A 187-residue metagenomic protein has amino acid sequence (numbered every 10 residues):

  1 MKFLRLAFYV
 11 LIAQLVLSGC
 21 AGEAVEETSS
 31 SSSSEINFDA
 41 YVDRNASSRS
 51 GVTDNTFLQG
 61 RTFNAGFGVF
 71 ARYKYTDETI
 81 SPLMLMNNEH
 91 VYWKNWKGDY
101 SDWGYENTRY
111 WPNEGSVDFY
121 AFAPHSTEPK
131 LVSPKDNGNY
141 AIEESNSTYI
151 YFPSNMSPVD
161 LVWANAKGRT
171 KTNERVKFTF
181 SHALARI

Functional and structural regions predicted by a protein language model:
K2-V10, L17-I187: Sec-type signal peptide cleavage vicinity
